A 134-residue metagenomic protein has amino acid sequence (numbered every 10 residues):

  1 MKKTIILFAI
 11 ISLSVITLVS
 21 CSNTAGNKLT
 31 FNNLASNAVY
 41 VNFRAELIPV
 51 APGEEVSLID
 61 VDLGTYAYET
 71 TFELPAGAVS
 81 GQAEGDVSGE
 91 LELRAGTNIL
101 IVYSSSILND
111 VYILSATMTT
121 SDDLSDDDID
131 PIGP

Functional and structural regions predicted by a protein language model:
M1-F8: Bacterial N-terminal signal peptides that target proteins for export
I16-S20: C-terminal motif of bacterial Sec signal peptides marking the signal peptidase cleavage site
S22-T24: Bacterial signal peptide processing site
L29-A35: Asparagine-centered strand-capping/turn motif at beta-strand->loop junctions
S36-A45, S115-D126: Short, ordered, surface-exposed loop/turn motifs in non-cytosolic proteins
I48-I59: Short, solvent-exposed S/T- and G/P-enriched segments that are highly enriched in secreted/extracellular and lumenal
S57-A67, F72-P75: Short Pro-Gly-centered beta-turn/loop motif in secreted/extracellular proteins
L74-A116: Structured interaction patches on ligand/partner-binding surfaces of diverse proteins
